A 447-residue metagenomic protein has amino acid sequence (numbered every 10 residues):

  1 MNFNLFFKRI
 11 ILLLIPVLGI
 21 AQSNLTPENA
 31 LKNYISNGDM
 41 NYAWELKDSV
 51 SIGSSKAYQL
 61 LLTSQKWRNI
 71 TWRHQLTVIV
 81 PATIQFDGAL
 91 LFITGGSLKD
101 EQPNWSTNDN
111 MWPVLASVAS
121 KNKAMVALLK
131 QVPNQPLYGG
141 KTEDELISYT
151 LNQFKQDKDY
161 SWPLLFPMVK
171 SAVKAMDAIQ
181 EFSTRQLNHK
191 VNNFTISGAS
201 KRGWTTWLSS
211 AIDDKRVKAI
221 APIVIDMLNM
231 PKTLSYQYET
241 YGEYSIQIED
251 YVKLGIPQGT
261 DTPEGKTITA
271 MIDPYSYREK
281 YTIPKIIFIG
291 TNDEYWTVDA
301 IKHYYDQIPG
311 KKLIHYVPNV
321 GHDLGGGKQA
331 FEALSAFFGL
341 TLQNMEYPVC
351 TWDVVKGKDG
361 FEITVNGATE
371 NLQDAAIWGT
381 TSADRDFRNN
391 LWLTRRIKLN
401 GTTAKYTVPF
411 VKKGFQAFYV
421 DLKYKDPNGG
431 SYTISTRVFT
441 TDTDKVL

Functional and structural regions predicted by a protein language model:
S23-F86: Catalytic-loop region of hydrolases
Q75, D87-G96: Short beta-strand element of the alpha/beta-hydrolase
D100-P103, T107, K123-K170, M227-T240: Cap/lid segment of the alpha/beta-hydrolase catalytic domain
K155-S200, V217: Gly/Ser-rich "nucleophile elbow"/oxyanion-hole loop immediately N-terminal to the catalytic nucleophile in hydrolases
G198-S210: Glycine-rich nucleophile elbow surrounding the catalytic serine of serine-hydrolase chemistry
L208-P257, H315-N319, L324-Q329: Hydrolase active-site cap/lid region
P263-P318, G367-A375: Serine-hydrolase catalytic core
F337-G379, L393-T407: Surface beta-strand/loop "capping" patches
